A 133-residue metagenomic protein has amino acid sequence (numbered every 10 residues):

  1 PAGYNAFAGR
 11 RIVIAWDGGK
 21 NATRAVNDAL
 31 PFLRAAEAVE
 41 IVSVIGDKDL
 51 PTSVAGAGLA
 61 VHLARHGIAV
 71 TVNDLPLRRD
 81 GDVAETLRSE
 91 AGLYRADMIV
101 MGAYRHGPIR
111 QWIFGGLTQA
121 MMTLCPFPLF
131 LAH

Functional and structural regions predicted by a protein language model:
P1-E37, V42, L124-H133: Intrinsically disordered or low-complexity boundary/linker segments at protein termini and domain junctions
P1-N5, A91-H133: Gly/Ser-rich helix-loop-strand patches that form or flank binding pockets for ribonucleotide-derived cofactors
D17, L75, M101: Small/polar loops that bind or transfer phosphate-bearing groups
G18, A22-I68, N73: Redox- and metal-dependent alpha/beta enzyme cores, enriched for Fe-S-associated oxidoreductases and cofactor-handling
A22-A25, V83-A84, F114: Amphipathic coiled-coil/heptad-repeat helices and related helical stalk/stem segments that mediate oligomerization
L50, D80-V83, G107-Q111: Short active-site-adjacent structural elements
V54-A57, E85-R88, I113-T118: Charged helix-capping and loop-helix junction motifs
V72-G81: Short beta->alpha junction loops
